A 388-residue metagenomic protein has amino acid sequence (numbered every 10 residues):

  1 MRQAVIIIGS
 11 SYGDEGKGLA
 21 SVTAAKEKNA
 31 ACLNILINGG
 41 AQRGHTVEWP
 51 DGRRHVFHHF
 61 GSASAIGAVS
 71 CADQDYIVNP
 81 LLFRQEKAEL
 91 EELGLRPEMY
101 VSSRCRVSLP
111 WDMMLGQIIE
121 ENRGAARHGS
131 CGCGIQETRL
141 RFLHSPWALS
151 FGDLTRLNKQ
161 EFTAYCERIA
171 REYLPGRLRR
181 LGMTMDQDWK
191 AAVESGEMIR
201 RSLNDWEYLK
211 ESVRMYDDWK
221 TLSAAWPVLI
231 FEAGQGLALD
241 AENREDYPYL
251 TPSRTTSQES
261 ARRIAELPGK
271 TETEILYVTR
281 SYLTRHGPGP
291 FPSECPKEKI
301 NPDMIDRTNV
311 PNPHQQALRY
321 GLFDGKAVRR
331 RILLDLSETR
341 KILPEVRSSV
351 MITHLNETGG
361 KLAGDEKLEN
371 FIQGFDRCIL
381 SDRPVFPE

Functional and structural regions predicted by a protein language model:
M1-E388: Non-transmembrane, aqueous-exposed alpha-helical and coiled segments at domain scale
